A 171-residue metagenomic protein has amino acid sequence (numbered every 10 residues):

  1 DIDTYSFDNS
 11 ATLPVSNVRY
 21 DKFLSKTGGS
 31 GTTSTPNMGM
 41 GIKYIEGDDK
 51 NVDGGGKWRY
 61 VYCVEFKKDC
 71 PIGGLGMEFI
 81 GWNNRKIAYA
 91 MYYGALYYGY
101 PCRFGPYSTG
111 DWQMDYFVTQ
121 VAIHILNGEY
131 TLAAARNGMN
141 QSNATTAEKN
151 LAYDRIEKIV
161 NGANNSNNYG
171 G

Functional and structural regions predicted by a protein language model:
D1-G170: Short, surface-exposed polybasic-aromatic patches that bind anionic ligands, especially phosphate groups
